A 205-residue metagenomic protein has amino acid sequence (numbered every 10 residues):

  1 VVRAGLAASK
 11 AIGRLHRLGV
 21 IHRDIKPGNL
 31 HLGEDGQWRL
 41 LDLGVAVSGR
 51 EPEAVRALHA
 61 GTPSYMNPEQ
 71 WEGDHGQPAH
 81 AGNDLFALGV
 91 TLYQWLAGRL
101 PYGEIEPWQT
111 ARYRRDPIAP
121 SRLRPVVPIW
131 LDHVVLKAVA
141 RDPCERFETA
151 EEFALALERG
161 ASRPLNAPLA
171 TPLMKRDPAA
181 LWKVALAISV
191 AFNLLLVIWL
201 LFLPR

Functional and structural regions predicted by a protein language model:
A4-G5: Activation segment signature within eukaryotic-like protein kinase domains
S9-V20: Protein kinase catalytic-loop region centered on the HRD/HxD motif
R23: Residue immediately N-terminal to the catalytic "proton-acceptor" Asp in the protein kinase catalytic loop
N29-L40: Conserved protein kinase catalytic/activation segment
E51-A60: Regulatory activation segment
S64-N166: C-terminal lobe helix-coil module of Hanks-type protein kinase domains
A167-R205: Regulatory extensions appended to serine/threonine kinase catalytic cores
